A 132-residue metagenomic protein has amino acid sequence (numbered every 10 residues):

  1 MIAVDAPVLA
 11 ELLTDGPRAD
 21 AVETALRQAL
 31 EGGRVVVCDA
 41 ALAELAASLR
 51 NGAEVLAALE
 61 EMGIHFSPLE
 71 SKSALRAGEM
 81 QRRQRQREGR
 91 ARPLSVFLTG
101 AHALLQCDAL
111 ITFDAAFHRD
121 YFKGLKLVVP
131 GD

Functional and structural regions predicted by a protein language model:
M1, G100-D132: Acidic, PIN/NYN-like endoribonuclease modules and their adjacent C-terminal/linker elements
M1-V37, A46-E60, V128-D132: Short, well-structured N-terminal submotif of metal-dependent ribonuclease cores
V8, A41, S73, L98-T99 (+1 more regions): Alpha-helix capping/helix-boundary segments
E11, A47, L75, R119-D120: Alpha-helical elements of the RecA-like P-loop NTPase motor core of helicases
L13, L42, R85-E88: Short, contiguous strand/loop micro-motifs
E23, L42, G52-V55, A74-G78 (+1 more regions): A general structural signal for well-ordered alpha-helical segments in protein cores
M62-I64, L125: A short helix-to-beta-strand connector/capping loop
H65-F113: Active-site neighborhoods of divalent-metal-dependent phosphate/nucleic-acid chemistry enzymes
